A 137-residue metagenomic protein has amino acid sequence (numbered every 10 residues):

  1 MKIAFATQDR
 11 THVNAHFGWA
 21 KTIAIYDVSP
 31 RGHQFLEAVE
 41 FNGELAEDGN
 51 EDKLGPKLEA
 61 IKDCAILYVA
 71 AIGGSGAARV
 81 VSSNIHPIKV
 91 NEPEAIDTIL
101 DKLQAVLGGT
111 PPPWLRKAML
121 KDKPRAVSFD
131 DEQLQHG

Functional and structural regions predicted by a protein language model:
M1-P56, D63, I88, P93-G137: Non-catalytic interface/targeting segments
E59-E92: Mid-chain, well-packed structural core segment of small domains
